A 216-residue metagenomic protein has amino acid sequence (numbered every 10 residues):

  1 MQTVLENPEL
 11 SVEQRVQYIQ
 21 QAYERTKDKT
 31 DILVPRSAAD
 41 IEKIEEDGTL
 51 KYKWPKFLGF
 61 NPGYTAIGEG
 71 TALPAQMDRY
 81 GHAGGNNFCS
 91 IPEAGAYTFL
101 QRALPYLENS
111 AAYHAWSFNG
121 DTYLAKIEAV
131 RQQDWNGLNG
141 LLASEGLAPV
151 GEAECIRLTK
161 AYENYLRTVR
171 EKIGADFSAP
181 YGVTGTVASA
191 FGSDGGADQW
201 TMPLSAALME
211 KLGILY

Functional and structural regions predicted by a protein language model:
Q2-Q17: Extracellular, luminal, or virion-exposed ectodomains of exported proteins
E13-Y216: Catalytic toxin/effector domains delivered as secreted proteins or via bacterial secretion systems
